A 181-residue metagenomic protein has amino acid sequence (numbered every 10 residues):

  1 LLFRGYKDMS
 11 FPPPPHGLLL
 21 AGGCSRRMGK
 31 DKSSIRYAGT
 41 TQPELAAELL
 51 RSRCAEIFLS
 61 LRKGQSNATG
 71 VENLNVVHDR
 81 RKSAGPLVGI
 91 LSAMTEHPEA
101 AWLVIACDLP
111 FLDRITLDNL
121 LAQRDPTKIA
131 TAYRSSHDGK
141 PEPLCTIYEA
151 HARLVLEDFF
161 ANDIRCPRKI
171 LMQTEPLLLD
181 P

Functional and structural regions predicted by a protein language model:
L1-D8: N-terminal amphipathic/basic-hydrophobic helices that include classical n-h-c signal peptides and signal-anchor
S10-P167, M172-P181: Nucleotide and nucleotide-moiety/phosphate-recognizing core
